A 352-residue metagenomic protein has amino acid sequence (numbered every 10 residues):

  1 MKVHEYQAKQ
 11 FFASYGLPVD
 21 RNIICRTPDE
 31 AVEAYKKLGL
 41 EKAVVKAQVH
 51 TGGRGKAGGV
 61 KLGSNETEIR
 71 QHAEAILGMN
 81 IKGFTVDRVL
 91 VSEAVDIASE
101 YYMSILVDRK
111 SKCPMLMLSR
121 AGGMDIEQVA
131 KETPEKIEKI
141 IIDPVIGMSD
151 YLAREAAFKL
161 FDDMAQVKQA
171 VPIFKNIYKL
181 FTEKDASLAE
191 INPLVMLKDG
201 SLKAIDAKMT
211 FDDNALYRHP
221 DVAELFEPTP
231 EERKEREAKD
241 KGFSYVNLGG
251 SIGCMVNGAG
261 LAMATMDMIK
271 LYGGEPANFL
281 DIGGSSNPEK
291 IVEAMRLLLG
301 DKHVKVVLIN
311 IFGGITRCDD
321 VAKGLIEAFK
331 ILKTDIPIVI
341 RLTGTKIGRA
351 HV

Functional and structural regions predicted by a protein language model:
M1-K42: A conserved helix-loop-beta module that forms one wall/lid of the active-site cleft in ATP-utilizing catalytic domains
E5-A8, F12, G39-R54, G83-D96 (+3 more regions): ATP-grasp fold ATP-binding core
V19-N22, V45-H72, Y102, I126 (+2 more regions): Glycine-rich phosphate-binding loop of ATP-grasp-fold ATP-dependent ligases
I105-F158: Flexible glycine-/small-residue-enriched beta->alpha junction loops that bind anionic phosphate/pyrophosphate groups
L152-L194: A long amphipathic alpha-helix within ATP-dependent nucleotide-binding catalytic cores
K198-I252: Acidic, glycine-rich loop-and-beta core segments that form the ion-binding/anion-interacting portion of active sites
C254, A262-K290: Short glycine-cluster motifs
A350-V352: Conserved small/polar residues in nucleotide/adenosyl-binding loops
